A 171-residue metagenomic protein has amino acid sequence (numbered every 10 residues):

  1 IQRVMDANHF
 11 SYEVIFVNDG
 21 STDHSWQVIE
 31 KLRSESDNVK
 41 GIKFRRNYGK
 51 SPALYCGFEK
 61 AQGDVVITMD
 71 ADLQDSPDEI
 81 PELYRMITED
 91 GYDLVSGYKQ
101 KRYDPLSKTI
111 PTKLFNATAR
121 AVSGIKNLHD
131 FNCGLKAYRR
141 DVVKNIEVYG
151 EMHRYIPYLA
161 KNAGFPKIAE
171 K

Functional and structural regions predicted by a protein language model:
I1-V4, I29-E30: Short, well-ordered amphipathic alpha-helices
Q2, F10-S21, I42-K43: Short beta-strand/loop segment that forms part of the nucleotide-sugar
M5-F10, R33-N38: Short helix-capping segments at alpha-helix termini
N18-Q27, L73-Q74: A conserved acidic beta->alpha catalytic loop
K31, K40-R46, K50-K60, V65 (+1 more regions): Acceptor/aglycone-binding surface of glycosyltransferases and processive sugar-polymer synthases
Y98, K167-K171: Catalytic beta-strand/loop signature of glycosyltransferases that borders the donor
